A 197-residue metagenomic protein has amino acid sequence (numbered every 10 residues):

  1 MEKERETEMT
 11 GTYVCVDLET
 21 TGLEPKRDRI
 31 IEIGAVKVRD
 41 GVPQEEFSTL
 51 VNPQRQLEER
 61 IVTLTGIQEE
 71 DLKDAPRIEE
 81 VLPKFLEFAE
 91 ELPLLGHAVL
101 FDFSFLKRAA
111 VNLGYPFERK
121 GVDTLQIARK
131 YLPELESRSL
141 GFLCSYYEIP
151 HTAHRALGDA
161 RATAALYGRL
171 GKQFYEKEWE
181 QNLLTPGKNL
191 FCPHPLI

Functional and structural regions predicted by a protein language model:
M1-K120, P133-E134, L140-H154: Conserved non-catalytic scaffold segment of RNase H-like nuclease domains
M1-M9, L166-I197: Acidic two-metal-ion nuclease catalytic site recognized across multiple nuclease folds, prominently DnaQ/RNase D-T
T20-G22, Q126, A162: Short, glycine/acidic-enriched loop or turn micro-motifs at the edges of active sites
V81, R129, T163: Short Asp/Glu-rich motifs
K120-D123, Q181-L183: Beta-strand segments within the central parallel beta-sheet cores of soluble alpha/beta enzyme folds
D123-P133: Short, flexible loop segments at boundaries between secondary-structure elements
A156-R169: Acidic, divalent-metal-coordinating active-site segment for phosphoryl/phosphodiester hydrolysis, typified by short
